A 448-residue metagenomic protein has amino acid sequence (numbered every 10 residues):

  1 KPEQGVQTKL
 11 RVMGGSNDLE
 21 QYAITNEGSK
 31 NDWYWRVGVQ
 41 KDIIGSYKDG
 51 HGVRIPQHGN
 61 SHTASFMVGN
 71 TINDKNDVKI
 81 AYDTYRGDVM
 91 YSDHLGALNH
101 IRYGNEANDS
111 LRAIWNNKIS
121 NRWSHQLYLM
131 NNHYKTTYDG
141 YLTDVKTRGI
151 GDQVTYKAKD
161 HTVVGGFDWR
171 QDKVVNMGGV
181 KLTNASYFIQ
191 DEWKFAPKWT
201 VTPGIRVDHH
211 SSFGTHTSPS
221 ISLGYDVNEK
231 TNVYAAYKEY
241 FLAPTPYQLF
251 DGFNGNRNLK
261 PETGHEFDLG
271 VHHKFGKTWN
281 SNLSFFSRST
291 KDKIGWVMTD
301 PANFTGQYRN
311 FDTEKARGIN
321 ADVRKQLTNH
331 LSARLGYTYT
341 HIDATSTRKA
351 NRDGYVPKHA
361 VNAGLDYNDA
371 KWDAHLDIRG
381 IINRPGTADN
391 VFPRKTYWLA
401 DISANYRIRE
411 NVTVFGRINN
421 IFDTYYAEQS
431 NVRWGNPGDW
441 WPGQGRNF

Functional and structural regions predicted by a protein language model:
P2-G28, V39, R54-Q57: Short strand-turn segments of transmembrane beta-barrel domains in outer membranes, especially the first one or two
E3-Q4, G96-K118, K230-N232, K238-K291 (+4 more regions): Outer-membrane beta-barrel signature, preferentially recognizing the C-terminal barrel domain of Gram-negative
V12-S16, K30-D32, K41-G45, T84-D88 (+12 more regions): Transmembrane beta-strands of outer-membrane beta-barrel pores
T25-E106, D292: Periplasmic-side early beta-strands and strand-to-turn transitions of outer-membrane beta-barrels
T25-K30, G69-I72, A235, D353-F448: Conserved C-terminal beta-signal and adjacent last beta-strands/turns of outer-membrane beta-barrel proteins
D32-R36, G45, K75-I80, D88 (+8 more regions): Repeated loop/turn-to-beta-strand initiation elements of outer-membrane beta-barrel proteins
N73, Y82, D160, G179-T290 (+5 more regions): Structural signature of Gram-negative outer-membrane beta-barrels, strongest in the C-terminal barrel of TonB-dependent
K194-A196, S287-S289, R309-A388, F422: Gram-negative outer-membrane beta-barrel transporters
